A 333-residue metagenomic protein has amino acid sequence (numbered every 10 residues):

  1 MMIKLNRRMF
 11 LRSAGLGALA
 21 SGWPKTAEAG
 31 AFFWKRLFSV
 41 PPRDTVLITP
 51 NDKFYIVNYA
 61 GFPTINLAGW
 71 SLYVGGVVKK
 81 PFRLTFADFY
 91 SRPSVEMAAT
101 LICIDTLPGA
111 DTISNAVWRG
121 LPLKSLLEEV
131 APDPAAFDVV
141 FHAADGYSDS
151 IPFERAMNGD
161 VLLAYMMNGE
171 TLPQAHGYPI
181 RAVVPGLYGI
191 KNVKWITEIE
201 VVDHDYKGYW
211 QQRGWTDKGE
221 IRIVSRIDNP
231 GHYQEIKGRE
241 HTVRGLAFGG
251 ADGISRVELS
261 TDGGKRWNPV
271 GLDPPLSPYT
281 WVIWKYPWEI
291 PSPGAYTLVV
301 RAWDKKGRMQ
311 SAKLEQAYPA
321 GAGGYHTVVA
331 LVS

Functional and structural regions predicted by a protein language model:
M1-A18: N-terminal secretory signal peptides and thylakoid transit peptides that target proteins across membranes
G30-S333: Structured, non-membrane catalytic/scaffold regions adjacent to prosthetic-group chemistry
